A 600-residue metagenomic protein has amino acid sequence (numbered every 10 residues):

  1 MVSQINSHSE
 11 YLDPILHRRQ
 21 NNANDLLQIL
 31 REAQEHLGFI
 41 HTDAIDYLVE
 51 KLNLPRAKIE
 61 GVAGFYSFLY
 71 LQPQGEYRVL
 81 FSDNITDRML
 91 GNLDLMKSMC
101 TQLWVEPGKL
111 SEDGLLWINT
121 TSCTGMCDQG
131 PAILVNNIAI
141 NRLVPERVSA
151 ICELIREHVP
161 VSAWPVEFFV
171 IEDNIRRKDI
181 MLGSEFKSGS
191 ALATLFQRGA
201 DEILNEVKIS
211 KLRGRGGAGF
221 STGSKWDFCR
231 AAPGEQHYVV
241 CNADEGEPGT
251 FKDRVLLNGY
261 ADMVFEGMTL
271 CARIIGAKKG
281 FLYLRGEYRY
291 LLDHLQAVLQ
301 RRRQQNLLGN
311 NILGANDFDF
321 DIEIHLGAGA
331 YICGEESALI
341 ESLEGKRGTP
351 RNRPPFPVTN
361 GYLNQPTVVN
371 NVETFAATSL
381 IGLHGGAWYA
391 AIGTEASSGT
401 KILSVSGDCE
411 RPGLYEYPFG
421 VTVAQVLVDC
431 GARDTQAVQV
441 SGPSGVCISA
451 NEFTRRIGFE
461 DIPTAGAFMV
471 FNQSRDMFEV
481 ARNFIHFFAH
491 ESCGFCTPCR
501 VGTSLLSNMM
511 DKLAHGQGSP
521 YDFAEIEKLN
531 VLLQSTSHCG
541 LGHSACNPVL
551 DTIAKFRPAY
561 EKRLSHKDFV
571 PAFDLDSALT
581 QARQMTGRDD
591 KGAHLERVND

Functional and structural regions predicted by a protein language model:
M1-D600: Feature of Fe-S/electron-transfer and energy-metabolism proteins that preferentially highlights extended coupling
